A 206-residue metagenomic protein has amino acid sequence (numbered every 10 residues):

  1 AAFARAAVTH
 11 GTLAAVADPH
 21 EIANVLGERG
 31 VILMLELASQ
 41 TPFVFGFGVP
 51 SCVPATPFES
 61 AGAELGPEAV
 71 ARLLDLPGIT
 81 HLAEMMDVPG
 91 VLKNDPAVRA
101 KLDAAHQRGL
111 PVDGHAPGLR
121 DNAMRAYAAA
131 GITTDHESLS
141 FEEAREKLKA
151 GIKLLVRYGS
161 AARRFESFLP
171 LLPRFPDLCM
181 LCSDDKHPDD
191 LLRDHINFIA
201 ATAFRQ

Functional and structural regions predicted by a protein language model:
F3-A4, V70, L102, M124 (+3 more regions): Generic hydrophobic/aromatic pocket-lining and core-packing "Φ" positions
A4-G109: Divalent-metal coordination cores built from histidine and acidic residues
T12-L13, G78-I79, H106-G109, A126-T134 (+2 more regions): Glycine-enriched alpha-helix->loop->beta-strand junction motifs that scaffold or abut catalytic
A15-A17, F45-V49, T80-E84, V112-G114 (+3 more regions): Hydrophobic faces of well-ordered beta-strands that scaffold small-molecule active sites in alpha/beta enzyme cores
L26-G30, T56-G62, K93-A97, A123-Y127 (+3 more regions): Short acidic, glycine/serine/threonine-rich loops at helix termini
A38, G90, K153-G159, P176-L178 (+1 more regions): Polyanionic/metal-chelating signatures
E84-E142, Y158-A161: Divalent metal-binding pocket/active-site signature
L171-Q206: His/Asp/Glu-enriched, well-ordered alpha-helical/loop segment that forms or immediately abuts the divalent-metal
